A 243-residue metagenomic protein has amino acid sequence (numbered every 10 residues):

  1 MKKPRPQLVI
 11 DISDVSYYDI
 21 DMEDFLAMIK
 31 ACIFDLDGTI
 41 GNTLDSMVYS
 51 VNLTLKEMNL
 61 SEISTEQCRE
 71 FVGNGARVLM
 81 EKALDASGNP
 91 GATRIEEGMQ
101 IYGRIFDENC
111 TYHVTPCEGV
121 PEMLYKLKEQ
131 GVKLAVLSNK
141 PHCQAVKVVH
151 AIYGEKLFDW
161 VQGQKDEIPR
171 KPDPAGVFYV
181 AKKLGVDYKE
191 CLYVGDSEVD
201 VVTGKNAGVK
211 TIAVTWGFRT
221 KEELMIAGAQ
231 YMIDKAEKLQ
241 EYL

Functional and structural regions predicted by a protein language model:
M1-L26: N-terminal amphipathic/basic-hydrophobic helices that include classical n-h-c signal peptides and signal-anchor
Y17-K30, K56, K128, P141-H142 (+1 more regions): Asp-based, Mg2+/Mn2+-dependent phosphohydrolase catalytic module
F25-E70: Active-site neighborhood of HAD-like aspartate-dependent phosphohydrolases
I33-D35, L137, V194: Generic enzyme active-site microenvironment
V48, N52, R69, G73 (+5 more regions): An amphipathic alpha-helix signature
S61-Q67, S87-Q100, L157-F158, Y188: Short, surface-exposed acidic
N74-E108, K126: A metal-dependent, Asp-based hydrolase signature
D107-V136, H142, V146, P174: Short, acidic loop-to-helix structural element flanking the phosphoryl-transfer center in phosphate-processing enzymes
